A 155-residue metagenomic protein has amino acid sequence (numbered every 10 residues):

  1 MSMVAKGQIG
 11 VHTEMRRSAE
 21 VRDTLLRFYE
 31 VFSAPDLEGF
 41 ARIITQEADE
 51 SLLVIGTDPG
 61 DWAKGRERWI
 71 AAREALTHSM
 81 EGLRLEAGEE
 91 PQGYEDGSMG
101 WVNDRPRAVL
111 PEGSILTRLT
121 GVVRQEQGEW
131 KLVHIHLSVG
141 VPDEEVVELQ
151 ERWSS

Functional and structural regions predicted by a protein language model:
M1-E47, Q150-S155: Short, low-complexity N-terminal intrinsically disordered segments enriched in polar/charged residues
S2-M3, L116-V147: Short beta-strand edge/turn micro-motifs at domain boundaries
E20, P91-M99, V146-S155: Terminus-proximal functional modules
L37-S98: A solvent-exposed, acidic/Ser-Thr-rich amphipathic alpha-helical stretch
R73, A87-G93, R105-A108, R118-R124 (+1 more regions): Hydrophobic/aromatic beta-strand elements that line small-molecule binding cavities or substrate pockets in beta-rich
H78-E81, A108-I115: Short, cysteine-centered beta-strand-loop-beta hairpins and adjacent loop/turn segments enriched in charged/polar
S98-G100, S114-I115: Residue-level preference for beta-strand/loop junctions
V102-N103, V133: Beta-strand residues in well-ordered beta-sheet regions across diverse protein folds
